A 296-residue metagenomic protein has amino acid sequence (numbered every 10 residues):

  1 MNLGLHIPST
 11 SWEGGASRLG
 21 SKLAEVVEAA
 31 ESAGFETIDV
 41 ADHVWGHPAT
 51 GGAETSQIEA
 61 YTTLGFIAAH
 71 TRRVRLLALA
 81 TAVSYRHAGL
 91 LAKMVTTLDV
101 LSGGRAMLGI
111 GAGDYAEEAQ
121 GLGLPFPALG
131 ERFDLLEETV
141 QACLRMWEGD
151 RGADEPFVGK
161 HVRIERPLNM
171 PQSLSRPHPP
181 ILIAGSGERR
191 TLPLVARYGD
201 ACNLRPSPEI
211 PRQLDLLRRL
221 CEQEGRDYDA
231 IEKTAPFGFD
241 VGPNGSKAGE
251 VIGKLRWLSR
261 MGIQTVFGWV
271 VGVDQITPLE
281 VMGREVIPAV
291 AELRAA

Functional and structural regions predicted by a protein language model:
M1-H70, P179, S207, V273 (+2 more regions): N-terminal beta1-alpha1-beta2 module of alpha/beta enzyme domains
L3-I7, I38-V40, R75-L79, A106-I110 (+4 more regions): Hydrophobic faces of well-ordered beta-strands that scaffold small-molecule active sites in alpha/beta enzyme cores
I7-S21, L79-G89, P177-G187, P236-G249: Active-site mouth loops of central-metabolism enzymes
P8-T10, H43, T81-V83, G111-Y115 (+5 more regions): Active-site beta-loop-alpha junctions enriched in small/polar residues
S17-A30, L91-M94, A184-R197, G245-L258: Short, acidic/polar
G46-G51, A78, S84-Y198, P211-L220 (+2 more regions): Internal, glycine-rich beta/alpha segment that forms the wall or movable "lid" of small-molecule/cofactor binding
G51-L77, L135-R145, E222-E224, Y228-A230 (+2 more regions): Alpha-helix-loop-beta-strand connector modules within alpha/beta enzyme cores
H70-R73, S102, L194-C202, G262-I263: Glycine-enriched alpha-helix->loop->beta-strand junction motifs that scaffold or abut catalytic
